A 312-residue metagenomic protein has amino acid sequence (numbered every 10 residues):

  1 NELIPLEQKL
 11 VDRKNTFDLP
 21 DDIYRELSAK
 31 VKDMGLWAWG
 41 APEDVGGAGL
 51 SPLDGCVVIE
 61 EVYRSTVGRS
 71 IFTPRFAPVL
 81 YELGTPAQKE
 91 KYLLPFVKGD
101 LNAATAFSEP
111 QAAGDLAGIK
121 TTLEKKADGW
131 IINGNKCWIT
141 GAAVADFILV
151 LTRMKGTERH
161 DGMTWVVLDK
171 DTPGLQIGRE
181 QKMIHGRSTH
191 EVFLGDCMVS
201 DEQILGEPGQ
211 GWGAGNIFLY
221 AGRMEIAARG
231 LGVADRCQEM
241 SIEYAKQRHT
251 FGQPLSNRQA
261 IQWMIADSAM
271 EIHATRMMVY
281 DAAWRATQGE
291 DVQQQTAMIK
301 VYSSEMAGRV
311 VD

Functional and structural regions predicted by a protein language model:
N1-I71, L83-Q88, P95-D100, A113-L116 (+6 more regions): Alpha-helical interface subdomain recognition
L50-P52, D115-A117, G141-A145, R159-G162 (+1 more regions): Short glycine/proline-enriched turns and hinge-like loops at secondary-structure junctions
P78-L83, T105, A117, T157: Flexible, glycine-rich active-site loops centered on histidine and acidic residues that chelate a metal or position
E82-G84, E124, V150-M154, V167-D169 (+2 more regions): Short beta-strand-to-turn element immediately C-terminal to the catalytic PLP-Schiff-base lysine in fold type I
G99-F107: A short, Trp-centered hydrophobic/proline-enriched beta-strand micro-motif
G118-K120, E124, D169-S200: Flexible, small-/acidic-enriched active-site or ligand-binding loops
N133-Q176: A short core secondary-structure module
C137-A142, M183-I184, A221-E225: Glycine-rich phosphate/pyrophosphate-binding beta-alpha loops
